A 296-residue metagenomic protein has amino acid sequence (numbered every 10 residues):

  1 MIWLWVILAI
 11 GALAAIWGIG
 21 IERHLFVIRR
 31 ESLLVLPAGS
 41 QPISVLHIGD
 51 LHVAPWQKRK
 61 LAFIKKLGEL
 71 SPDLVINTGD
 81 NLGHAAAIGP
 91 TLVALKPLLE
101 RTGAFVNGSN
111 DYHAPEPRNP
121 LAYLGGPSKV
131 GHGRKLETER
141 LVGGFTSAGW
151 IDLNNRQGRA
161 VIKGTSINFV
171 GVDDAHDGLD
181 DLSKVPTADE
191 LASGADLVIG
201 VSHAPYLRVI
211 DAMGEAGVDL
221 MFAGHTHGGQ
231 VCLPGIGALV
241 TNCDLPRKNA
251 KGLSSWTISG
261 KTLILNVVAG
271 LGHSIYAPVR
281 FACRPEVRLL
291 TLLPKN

Functional and structural regions predicted by a protein language model:
M1-G39: N-terminal membrane-anchoring alpha-helices
L34-L46, W150-I151, Q157-F169, S193 (+3 more regions): Beta-strand-turn-beta hairpins that frame and shape the catalytic cleft of phosphate-ester-processing enzymes
V35, R59-V161: Core catalytic region of metal-dependent phosphoesterases/phosphodiesterases, especially metallo-beta-lactamase-like
V45-L61, L82-H84, H113-G133, I236-P246 (+1 more regions): Acidic/histidine-rich helix-loop elements that form or flank divalent-metal/phosphate-binding sites at the catalytic
H47-G49, L74-D80, G103-S109, L153-R156 (+3 more regions): Active-site neighborhood of phospho(di)ester-bond hydrolases with catalytic His/Asp-centered motifs
V53-K58, L82-A86, S109-E116, L153-I162 (+4 more regions): Active-site environment of divalent metal-dependent phosphoester hydrolases
R118-W150, N154-Q157, I162-D211, A277-R280: Binuclear metal-dependent hydrolase catalytic cores centered on His/Asp/Glu-rich metal-binding motifs
P205-R288: Conserved beta-sheet core of the metallophosphoesterase superfamily
